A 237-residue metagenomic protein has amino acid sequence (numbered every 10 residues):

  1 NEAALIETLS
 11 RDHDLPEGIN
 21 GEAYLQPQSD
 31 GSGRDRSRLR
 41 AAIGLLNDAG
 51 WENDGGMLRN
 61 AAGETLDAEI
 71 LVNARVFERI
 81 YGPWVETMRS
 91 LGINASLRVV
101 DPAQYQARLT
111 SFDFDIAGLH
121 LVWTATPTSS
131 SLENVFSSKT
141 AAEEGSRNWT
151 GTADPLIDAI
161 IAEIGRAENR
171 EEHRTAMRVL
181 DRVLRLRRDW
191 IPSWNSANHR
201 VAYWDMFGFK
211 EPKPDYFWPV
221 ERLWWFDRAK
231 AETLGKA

Functional and structural regions predicted by a protein language model:
N1-Q26, L39-I43, V76-E86, A107-A237: Detector for C-terminal structural segments
D30-G31: The substrate-binding groove and active-site-proximal loops of carbohydrate-active enzymes, especially glycoside
L39-E69: Immediate post-signal peptide segment of exported/extracytoplasmic ligand-binding proteins
D54-N60, S96-V99, E172-A176, N195: Surface-exposed patches in mature extracellular/periplasmic domains of secreted proteins
E64-A74, A95-R98: Short, well-ordered beta-strand elements
W84-A95: Short alpha-helix C-terminal cap/hinge motif
L97-A107: Short helix-initiation/N-cap motifs at beta->coil->alpha
